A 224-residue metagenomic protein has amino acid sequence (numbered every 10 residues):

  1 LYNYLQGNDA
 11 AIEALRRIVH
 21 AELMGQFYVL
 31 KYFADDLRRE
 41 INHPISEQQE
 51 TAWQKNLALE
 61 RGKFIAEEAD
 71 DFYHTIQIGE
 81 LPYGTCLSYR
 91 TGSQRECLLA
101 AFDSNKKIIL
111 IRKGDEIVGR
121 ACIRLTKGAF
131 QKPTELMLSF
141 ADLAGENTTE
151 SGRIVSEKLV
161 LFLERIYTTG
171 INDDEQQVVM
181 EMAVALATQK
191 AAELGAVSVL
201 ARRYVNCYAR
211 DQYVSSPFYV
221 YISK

Functional and structural regions predicted by a protein language model:
L1-K224: Non-catalytic substrate-recognition and accessory regions of acyl/acetyltransferase enzymes
